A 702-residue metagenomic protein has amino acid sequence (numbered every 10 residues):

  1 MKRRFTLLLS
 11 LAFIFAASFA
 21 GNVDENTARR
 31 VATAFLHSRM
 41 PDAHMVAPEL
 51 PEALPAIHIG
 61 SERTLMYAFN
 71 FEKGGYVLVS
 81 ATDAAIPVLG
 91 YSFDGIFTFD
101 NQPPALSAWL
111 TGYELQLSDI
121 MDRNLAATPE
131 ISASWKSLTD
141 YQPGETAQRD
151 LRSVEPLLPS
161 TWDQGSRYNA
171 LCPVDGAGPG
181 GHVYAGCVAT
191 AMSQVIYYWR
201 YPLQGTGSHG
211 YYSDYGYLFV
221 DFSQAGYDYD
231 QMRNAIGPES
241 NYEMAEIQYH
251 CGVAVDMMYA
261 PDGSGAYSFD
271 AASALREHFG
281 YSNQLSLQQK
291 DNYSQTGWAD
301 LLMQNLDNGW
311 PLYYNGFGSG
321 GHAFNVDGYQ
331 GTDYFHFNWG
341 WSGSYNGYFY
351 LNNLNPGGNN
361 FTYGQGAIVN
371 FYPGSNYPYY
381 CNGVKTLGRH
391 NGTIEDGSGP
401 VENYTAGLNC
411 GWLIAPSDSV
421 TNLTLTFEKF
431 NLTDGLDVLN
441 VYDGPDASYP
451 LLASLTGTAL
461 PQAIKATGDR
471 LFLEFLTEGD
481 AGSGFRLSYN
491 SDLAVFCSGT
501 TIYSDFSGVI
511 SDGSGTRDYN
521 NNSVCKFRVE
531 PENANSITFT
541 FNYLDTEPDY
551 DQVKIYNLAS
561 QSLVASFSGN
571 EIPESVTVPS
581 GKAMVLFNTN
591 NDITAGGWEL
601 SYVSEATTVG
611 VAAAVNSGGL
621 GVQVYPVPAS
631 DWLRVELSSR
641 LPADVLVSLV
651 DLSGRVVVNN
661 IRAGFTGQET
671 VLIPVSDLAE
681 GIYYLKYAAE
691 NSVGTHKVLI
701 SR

Functional and structural regions predicted by a protein language model:
A16, A614-Y625, A629-R702: C-terminal outer-membrane/trafficking sorting elements
V23-L54, I59-S61, V77, A84-D163 (+2 more regions): Cys-His-centered catalytic/binding microenvironment captured across papain-like cysteine peptidases and homologous
A53-K73, S273, E277-N338: Active-site-adjacent substructure of cysteine-protease-like catalytic cores
V88-L89, D94-S264, Q330: Active-site-adjacent structural segments surrounding the nucleophilic cysteine of cysteine proteases and isopeptidases
G364-T386, L493-I502, F506, I510 (+2 more regions): Residue-level detector of functionally pivotal "anchor" positions at catalytic/ligand-binding pockets or at interdomain
S417-T424, P531-T538: Extended extracellular/luminal ectodomain segments enriched in beta-structured repeat modules
N431-P450, Y543-L563: Short, surface-exposed beta-strand/strand-loop-strand elements in extracellular ectodomains
L473-A481, V585-T594: Short beta-strand-plus-loop segments that form exposed binding edges in beta-rich domains
